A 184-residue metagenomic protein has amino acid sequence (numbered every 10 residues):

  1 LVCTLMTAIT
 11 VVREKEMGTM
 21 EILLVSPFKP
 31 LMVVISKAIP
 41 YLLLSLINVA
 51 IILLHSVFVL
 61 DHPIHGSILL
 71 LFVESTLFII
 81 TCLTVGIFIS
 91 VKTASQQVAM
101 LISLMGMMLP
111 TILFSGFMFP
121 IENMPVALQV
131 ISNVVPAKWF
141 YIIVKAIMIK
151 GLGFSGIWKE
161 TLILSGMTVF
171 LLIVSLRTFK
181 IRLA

Functional and structural regions predicted by a protein language model:
L1-T7: Long, hydrophobic alpha-helical segments
T10-L42: Helix-loop-helix units of permease transmembrane domains in multi-pass membrane transporters, especially ABC
T10-V12, M148, S165-A184: Junction motif at the cytosolic side of a transmembrane helix
R13, S26, S56-H65, T93-A94 (+2 more regions): Short helix-capping/hinge motifs at transmembrane helix termini and TM-loop junctions
P30, V34-S103, S155-T161, L172-I173: Alpha-helical transmembrane segments and their short interhelical loops
Q97-S115: Pore- or pathway-lining transmembrane helices of multi-pass membrane proteins that form conduits for solutes/ions
S115-F170: Membrane-interfacial helix-loop-helix junctions in multi-pass membrane proteins
